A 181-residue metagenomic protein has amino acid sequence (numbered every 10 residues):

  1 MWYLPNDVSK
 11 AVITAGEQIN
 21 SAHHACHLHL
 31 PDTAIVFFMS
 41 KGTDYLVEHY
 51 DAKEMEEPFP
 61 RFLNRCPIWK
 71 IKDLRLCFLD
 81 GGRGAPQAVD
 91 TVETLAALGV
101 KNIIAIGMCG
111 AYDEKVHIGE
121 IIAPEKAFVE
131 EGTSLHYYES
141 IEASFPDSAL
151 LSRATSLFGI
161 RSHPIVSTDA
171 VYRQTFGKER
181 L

Functional and structural regions predicted by a protein language model:
M1-I104, G110-L181: Accessory terminal and edge-of-domain segments that mediate assembly/interaction and cofactor placement around
